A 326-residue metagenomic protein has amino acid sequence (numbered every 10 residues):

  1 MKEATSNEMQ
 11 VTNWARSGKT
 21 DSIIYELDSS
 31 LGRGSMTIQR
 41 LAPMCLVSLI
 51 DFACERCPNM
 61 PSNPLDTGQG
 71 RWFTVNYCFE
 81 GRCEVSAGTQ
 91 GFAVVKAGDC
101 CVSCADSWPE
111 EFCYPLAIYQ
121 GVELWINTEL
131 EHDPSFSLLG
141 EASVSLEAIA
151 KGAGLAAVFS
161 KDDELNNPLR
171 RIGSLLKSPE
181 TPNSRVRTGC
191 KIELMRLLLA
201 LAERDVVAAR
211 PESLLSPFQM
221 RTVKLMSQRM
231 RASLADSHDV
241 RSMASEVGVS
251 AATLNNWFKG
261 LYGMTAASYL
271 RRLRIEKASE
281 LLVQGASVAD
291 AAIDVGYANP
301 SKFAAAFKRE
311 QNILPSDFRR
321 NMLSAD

Functional and structural regions predicted by a protein language model:
M1-A4, E8-A42: A short, N-terminal "cap"/entry segment at the start of jelly-roll beta-barrel domains of the cupin/DSBH fold
Y25-E147: N-terminal regulatory/effector-sensing and dimerization cores that precede helix-turn-helix DNA-binding domains
E147-E164, E180-G189, L198-Q228, A232 (+3 more regions): Short, Lys/Arg-enriched, Trp-marked, Pro/Gly-tolerant hinge/linker segments that flank
P168-R171, L175, V186, C190-E193 (+2 more regions): Amphipathic coiled-coil alpha-helices
V223-A232, S237-S242, G260-S301, N321-D326: Terminal helix-turn-helix DNA-binding modules in bacterial transcription factors
V247-A251, A298-N299: Short coil turns linking two alpha-helices in DNA-binding domains
L254, F258, K302-F303, F307: Short hydrophobic/aromatic patch on the recognition helix
